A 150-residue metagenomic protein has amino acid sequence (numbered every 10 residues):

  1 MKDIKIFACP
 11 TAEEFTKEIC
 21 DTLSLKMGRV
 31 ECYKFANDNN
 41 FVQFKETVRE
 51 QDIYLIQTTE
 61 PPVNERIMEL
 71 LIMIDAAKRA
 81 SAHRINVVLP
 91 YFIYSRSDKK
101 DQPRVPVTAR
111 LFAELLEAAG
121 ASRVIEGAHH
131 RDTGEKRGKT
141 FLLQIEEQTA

Functional and structural regions predicted by a protein language model:
M1-A150: PRPP-associated nucleotide enzymes
